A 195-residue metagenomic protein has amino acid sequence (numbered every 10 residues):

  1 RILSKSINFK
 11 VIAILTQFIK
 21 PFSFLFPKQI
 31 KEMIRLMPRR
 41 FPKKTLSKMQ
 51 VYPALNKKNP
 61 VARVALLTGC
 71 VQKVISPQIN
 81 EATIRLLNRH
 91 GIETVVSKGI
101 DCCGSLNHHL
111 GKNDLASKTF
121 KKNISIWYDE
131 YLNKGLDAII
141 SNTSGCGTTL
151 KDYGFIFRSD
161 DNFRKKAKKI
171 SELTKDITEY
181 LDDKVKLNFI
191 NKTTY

Functional and structural regions predicted by a protein language model:
R1-Y195: Iron-sulfur cluster-binding electron-transfer modules in prokaryotic oxidoreductases
